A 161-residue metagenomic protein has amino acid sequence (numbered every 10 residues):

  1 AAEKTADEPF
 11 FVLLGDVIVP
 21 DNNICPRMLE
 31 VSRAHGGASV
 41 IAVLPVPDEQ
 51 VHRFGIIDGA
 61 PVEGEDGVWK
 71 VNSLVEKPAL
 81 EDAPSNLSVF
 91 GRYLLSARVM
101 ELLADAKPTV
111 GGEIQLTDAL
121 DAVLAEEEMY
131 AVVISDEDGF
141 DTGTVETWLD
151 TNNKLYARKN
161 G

Functional and structural regions predicted by a protein language model:
A1-G59, L95, A104-A106: Conserved beta-loop-beta/alpha segment of the NTase-like Rossmann-fold superfamily that binds/positions NTPs
F11, R33, V62-G139, V145-N160: Catalytic-core segments of class I nucleotidyltransferases/pyrophosphorylases that form NMP-activated intermediates
Q50, D141-T142: Short secondary-structure boundary/hinge segments and terminal tails
